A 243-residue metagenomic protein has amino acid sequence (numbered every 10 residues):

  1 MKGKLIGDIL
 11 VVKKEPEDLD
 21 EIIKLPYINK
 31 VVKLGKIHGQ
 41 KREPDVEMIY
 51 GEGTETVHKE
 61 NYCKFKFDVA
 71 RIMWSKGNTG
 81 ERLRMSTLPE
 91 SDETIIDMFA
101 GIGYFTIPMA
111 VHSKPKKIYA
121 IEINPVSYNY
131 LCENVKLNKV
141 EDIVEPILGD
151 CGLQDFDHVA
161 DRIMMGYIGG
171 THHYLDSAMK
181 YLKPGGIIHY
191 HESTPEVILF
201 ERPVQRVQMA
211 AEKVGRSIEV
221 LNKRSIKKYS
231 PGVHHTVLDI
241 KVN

Functional and structural regions predicted by a protein language model:
M1-N243: SAM-dependent transferase fold signal centered on methyltransferase-like domains, encompassing both Class I
